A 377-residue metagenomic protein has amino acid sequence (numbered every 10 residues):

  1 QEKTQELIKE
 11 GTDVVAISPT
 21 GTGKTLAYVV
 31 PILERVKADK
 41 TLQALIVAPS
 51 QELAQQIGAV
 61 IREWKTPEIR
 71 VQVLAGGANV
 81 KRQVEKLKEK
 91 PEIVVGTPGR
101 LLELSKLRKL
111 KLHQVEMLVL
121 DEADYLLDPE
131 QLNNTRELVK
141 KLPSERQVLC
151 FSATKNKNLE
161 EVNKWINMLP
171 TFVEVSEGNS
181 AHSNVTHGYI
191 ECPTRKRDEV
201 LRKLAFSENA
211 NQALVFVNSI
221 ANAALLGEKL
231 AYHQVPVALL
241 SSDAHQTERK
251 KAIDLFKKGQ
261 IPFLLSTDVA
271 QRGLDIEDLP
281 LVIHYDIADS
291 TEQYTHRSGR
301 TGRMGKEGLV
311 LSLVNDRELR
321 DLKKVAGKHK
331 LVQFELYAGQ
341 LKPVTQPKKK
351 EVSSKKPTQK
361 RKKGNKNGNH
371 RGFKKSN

Functional and structural regions predicted by a protein language model:
Q1-V344: Conserved helicase RecA-like core
Q340-N377: Intrinsically disordered, Lys/Arg-rich low-complexity segments
